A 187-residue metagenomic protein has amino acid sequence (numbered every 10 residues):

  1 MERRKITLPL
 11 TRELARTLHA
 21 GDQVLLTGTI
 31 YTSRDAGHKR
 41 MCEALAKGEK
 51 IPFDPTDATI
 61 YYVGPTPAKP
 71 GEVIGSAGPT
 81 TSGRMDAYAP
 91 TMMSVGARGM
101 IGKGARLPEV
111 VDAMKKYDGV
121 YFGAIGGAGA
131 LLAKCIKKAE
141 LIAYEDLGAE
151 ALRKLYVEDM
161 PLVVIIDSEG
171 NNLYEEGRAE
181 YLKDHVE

Functional and structural regions predicted by a protein language model:
M1-L10: Short, structured beta-strand/loop micro-motifs enriched in basic residues and often containing a Trp
L10, I30, P65-P67, D159 (+1 more regions): A broadly conserved detector of short glycine/acidic/proline-rich loop/turn motifs that flank catalytic sites and bind
L26, K134-E187: C-terminal binding/interaction regions
T32-S33, G37-M160: Feature captures the catalytic cores and cofactor-binding loops of soluble hydro-lyases/lyases that act on carboxylate
